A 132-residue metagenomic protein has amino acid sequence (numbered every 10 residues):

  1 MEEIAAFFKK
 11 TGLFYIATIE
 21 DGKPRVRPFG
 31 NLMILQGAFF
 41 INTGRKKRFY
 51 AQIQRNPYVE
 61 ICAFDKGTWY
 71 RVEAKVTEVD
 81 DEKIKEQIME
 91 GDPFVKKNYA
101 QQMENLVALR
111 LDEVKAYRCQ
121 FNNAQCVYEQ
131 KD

Functional and structural regions predicted by a protein language model:
M1, T43, P93-F94: Charged, amphipathic alpha-helical segments
A6-E20, V59-I61: A short, Trp-centered hydrophobic/proline-enriched beta-strand micro-motif
T11, N56, D92: Acidic-histidine catalytic/liganding microenvironments
L32-G67: A short mixed-secondary-structure module that forms the rim of ligand-binding clefts
R71-D132: Charged, gly/pro-rich active-site loop segments
